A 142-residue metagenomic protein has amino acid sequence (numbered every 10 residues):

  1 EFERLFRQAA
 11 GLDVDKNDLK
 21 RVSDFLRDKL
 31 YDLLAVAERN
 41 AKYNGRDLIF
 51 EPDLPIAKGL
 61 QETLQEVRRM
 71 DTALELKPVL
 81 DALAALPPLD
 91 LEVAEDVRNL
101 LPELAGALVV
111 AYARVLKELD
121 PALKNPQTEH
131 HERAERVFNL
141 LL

Functional and structural regions predicted by a protein language model:
E1-L142: Histone-fold and other basic nucleic-acid-binding segments
